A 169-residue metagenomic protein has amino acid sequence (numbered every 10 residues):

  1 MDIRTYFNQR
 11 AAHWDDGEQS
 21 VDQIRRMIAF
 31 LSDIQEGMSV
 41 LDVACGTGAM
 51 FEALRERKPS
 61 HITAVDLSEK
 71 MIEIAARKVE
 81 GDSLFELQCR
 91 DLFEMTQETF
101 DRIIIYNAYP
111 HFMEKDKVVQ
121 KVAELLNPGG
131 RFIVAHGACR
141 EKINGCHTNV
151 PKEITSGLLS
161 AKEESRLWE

Functional and structural regions predicted by a protein language model:
M1-Q35, A49-A53, R140-E141, C146-T148: Conserved class I S-adenosyl-L-methionine
S39, G130-R131: Short glycine-centered segments of the SAM/dcSAM-binding site in methyltransferase folds
L41, T47-E94: Class I SAM-dependent methyltransferase SAM/SAH-binding core
I104: A conserved beta-strand element that flanks and buttresses the S-adenosyl-L-methionine
N107-A108: Short catalytic micro-motifs in class I SAM-dependent methyltransferases
D116-P128: A short glycine-rich, Lys/Arg-flanked "PGG" loop and its adjoining helix->strand segment in the class I
I133-L159: Conserved class I S-adenosyl-L-methionine
S156-E169: Short alpha-helix
